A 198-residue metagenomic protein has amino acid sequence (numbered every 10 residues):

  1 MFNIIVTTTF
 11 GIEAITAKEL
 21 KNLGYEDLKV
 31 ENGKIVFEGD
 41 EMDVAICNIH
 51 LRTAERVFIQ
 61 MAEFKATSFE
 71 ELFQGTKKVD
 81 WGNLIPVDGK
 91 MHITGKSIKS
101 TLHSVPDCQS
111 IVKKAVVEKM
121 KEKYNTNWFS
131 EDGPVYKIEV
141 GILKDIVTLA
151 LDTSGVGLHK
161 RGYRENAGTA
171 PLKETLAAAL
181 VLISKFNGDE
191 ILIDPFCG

Functional and structural regions predicted by a protein language model:
F2-P134: Non-catalytic nucleic-acid substrate-recognition regions in nucleic-acid-modifying enzymes
W81-G82, W128, K137-E139, L182-I183 (+1 more regions): A generic local secondary-structure boundary/capping motif
I93, V140, L180: A residue-level signal for conserved active-site and pocket-lining positions in enzyme catalytic cores
K99, I146, G155: Short loop/turn segments at secondary-structure transitions that flank enzyme active sites
Q109, K113, V117, K173-V181 (+1 more regions): Hydrophobic, well-ordered secondary-structure segments
I138-L151: C-terminal edge-of-domain segments
L149-K185: SAM-dependent Rossmann-like transferase core, predominantly class I methyltransferases with a strong bias toward
G188-G198: Conserved class I S-adenosyl-L-methionine
